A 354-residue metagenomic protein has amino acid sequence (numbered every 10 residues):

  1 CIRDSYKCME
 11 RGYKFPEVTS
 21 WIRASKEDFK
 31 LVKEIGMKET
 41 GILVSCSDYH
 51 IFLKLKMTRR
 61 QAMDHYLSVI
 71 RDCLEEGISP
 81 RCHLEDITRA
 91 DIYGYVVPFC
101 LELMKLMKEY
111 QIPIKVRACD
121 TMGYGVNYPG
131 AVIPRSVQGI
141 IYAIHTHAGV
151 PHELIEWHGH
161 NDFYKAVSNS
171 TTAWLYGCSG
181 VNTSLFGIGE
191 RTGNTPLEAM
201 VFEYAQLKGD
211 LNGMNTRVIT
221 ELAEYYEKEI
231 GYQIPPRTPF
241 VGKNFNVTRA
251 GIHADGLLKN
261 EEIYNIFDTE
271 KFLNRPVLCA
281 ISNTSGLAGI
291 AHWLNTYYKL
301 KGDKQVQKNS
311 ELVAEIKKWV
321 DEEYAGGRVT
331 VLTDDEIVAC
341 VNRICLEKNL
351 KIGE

Functional and structural regions predicted by a protein language model:
C1-I2: Short, small-residue-biased leader/transition segments that mark boundaries at the very start of proteins
S5-R11, I92-K108, Y176: Short, electropositive alpha-helical surface patch
G12-R81, D86-Y93: Active-site beta->alpha loop and helix N-cap motifs at the rims of alpha/beta catalytic domains
K14-I22, T40-I42, P80-L84, I114-A118 (+3 more regions): Hydrophobic faces of well-ordered beta-strands that scaffold small-molecule active sites in alpha/beta enzyme cores
W21-S25, S45-S47, E85-R89, C119-Y124 (+2 more regions): Active-site beta-loop-alpha junctions enriched in small/polar residues
K26-V32, D91-F99, F163-Y176: Catalytic cores of alpha/beta
M122-I266: Catalytic alpha/beta core domains of metabolic enzymes, predominantly
G209-E354: A mid-to-C-terminal "edge-of-domain" accessory segment
